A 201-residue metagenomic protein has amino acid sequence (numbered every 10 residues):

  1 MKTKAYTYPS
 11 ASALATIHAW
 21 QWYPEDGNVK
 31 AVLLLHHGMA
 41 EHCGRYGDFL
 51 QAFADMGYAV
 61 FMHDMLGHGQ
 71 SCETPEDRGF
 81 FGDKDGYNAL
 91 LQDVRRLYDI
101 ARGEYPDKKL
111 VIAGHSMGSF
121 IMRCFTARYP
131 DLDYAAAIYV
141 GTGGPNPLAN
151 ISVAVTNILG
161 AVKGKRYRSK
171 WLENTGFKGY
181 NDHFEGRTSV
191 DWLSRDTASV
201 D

Functional and structural regions predicted by a protein language model:
M1-E25: N-terminal cap/lid segment of alpha/beta-hydrolase-fold proteins
H36, H63-M65, V140: Alpha/beta-hydrolase
H37-E41: Active-site glycine-rich loops that stabilize anionic/oxyanionic intermediates across multiple enzyme folds
C43-R45, L50-E76: Conserved alpha/beta-hydrolase
G82-R102: Alpha/beta-hydrolase active-site loop
E104-S116: Alpha/beta-hydrolase fold nucleophile elbow
G114-C124: Glycine-rich nucleophile elbow surrounding the catalytic serine of serine-hydrolase chemistry
C124-V200: Alpha/beta-hydrolase-fold enzymes
